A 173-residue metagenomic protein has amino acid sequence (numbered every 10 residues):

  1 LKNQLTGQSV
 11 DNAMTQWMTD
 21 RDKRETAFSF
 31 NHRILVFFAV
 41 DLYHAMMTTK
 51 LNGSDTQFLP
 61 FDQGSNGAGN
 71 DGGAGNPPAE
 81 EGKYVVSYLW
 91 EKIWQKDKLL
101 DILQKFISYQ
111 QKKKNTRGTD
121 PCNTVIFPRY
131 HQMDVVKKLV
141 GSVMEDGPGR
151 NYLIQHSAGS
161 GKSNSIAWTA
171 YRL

Functional and structural regions predicted by a protein language model:
L1-L173: ATP-dependent helicase/translocase motor core
